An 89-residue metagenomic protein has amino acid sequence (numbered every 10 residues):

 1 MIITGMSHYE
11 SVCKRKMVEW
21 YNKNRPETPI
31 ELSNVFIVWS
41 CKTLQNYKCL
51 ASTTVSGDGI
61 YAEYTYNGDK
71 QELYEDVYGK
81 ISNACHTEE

Functional and structural regions predicted by a protein language model:
M1-N24: N-terminal trafficking/processing presequences and adjacent post-cleavage segments of proteins routed to secretion
G5-H8, T53-S56, A84-E88: Soluble, non-transmembrane alpha-helical interaction regions
M17, T28-P29, Y47, Y74 (+1 more regions): Amphipathic alpha-helical interaction segments
K23-E31: Short secondary-structure junctions
V35-E72: Amphipathic, interaction-prone secondary-structure segments
K70-E89: A short, surface-exposed interaction/processing loop segment used at functional sites
